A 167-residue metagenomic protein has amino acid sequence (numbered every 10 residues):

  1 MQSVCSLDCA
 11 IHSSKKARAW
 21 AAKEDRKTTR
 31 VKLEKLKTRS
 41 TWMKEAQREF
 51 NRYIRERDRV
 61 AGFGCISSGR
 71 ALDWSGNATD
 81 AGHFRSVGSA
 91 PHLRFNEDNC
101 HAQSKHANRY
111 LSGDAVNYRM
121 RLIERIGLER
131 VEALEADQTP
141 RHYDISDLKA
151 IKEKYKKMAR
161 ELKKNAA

Functional and structural regions predicted by a protein language model:
M1-S13: Cysteine-rich micro-motifs
M1-V4, V60, F95-N99: Flanking scaffold residues of small Cys/His-coordinated metal-binding clusters
L7-D8, C65-G69, H106: Short, cysteine/histidine-rich loop/knuckle motifs that typically chelate Zn2+
I11, K15, W74-T79, G113: Short, non-ligating residues that shape and space the ligands of small metal-coordination modules and catalytic
R26-G64, H142-I145: Short, charged surface segments at domain edges that flank catalytic/cofactor-binding sites
T29-R30, G88-N99, R109-I145: Polybasic, low-complexity binding patches
G64-C100: Histidine-centered nuclease catalytic patch
D137-A167: Short flanking/linker segments adjacent to small metal-binding domains or redox-active Cys/His motifs
